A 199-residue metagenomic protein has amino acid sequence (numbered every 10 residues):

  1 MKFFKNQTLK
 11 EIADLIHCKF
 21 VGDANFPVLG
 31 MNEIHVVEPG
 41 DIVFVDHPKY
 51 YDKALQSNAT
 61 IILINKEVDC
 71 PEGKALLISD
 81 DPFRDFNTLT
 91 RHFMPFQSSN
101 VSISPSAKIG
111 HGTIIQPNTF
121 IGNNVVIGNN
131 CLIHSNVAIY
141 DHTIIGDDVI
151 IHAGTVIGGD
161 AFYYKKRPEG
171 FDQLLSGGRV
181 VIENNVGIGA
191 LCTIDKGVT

Functional and structural regions predicted by a protein language model:
M1, K49-D52, L76, L89: Solvent-exposed adhesion/ligand-recognition segments of exported proteins
M1-D41, V45: Conserved catalytic and cofactor-binding micro-motifs that handle phosphate-bearing ligands or nucleotide cofactors
V37, D52-S57, K66-A75: Short loop/helix-cap segments at secondary-structure boundaries that form the rim of catalytic
I42-V45, A59-N65: Short, hydrophobic beta-strand segments that form beta-sheet elements in well-ordered domains
F44, V101-T199: Structural signal for interior beta-strand "rungs" in well-ordered beta-sheet cores of soluble enzyme domains
P48, K66-V68, F162: Short, ordered loop/turn segments at secondary-structure junctions
L63-A107, H111-G112: Short, basic phosphate-binding NTP loop
